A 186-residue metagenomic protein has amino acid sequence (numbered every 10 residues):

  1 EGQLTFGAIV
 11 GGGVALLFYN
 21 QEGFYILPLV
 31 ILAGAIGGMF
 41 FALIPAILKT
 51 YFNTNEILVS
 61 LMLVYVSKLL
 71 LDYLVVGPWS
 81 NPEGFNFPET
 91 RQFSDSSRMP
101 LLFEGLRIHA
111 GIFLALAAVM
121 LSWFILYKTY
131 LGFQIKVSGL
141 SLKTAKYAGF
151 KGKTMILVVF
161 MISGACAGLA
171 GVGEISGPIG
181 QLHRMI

Functional and structural regions predicted by a protein language model:
E1-A8, L48-V59, Q134, I179-I186: Short, non-helical or kinked segments that cap or interrupt transmembrane helices
E1-L43, G105: Membrane-embedded helix boundary and interhelical linker motif in transport proteins
G2-F6, P28-L32, I36, L58 (+3 more regions): Hydrophobic alpha-helical transmembrane segments
A8-V14, A35-F40, V64-D72, G111-F124 (+1 more regions): Hydrophobic core segments of alpha-helical transmembrane domains in multi-pass membrane transport and ion-translocation
G13, L17, F40-Y51, Y73-L74 (+3 more regions): Membrane-interface helix caps of multi-pass small-molecule transporters
A42, L48, N55, V66 (+4 more regions): Terminal peptide-recognition signature
E56-K128, M155: Transmembrane helix-bundle core of multi-pass membrane transporters and related energy-transducing complexes
E104-Q181: Helix-loop-helix "hairpin" substructures at the membrane interface of multi-pass membrane proteins
